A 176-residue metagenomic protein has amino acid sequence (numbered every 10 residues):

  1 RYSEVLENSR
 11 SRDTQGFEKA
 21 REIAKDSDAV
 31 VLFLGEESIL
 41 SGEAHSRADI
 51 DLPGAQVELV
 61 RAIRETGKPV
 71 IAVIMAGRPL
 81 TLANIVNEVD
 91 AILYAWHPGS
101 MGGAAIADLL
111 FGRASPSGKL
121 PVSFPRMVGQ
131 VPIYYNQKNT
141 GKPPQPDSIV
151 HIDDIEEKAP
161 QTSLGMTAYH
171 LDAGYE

Functional and structural regions predicted by a protein language model:
R1, M75-E176: Secreted, periplasmic, or luminal enzymes acting at the cell surface/secretory milieu
R1-I23: Functional beta-strand-loop-alpha-helix junction segments that form "active/interaction loops" within catalytic
F17, A24, V57-V60, G103-A107: Extracytoplasmic/secreted envelope proteins and their assembly/folding machinery, especially bacterial periplasmic
S27: An anion/phosphate-binding loop that grips the pyrophosphate of nucleotide cofactors and donors
L34-P53: Glycine/threonine-rich flexible loop motifs
A55-V60, V70-A72, I92, I106: Extended, hydrophobic alpha-helical segments in both membrane/secreted and soluble proteins
E65-V70, V89: A short helix->loop->beta-strand "cap" motif at the edges of active sites that frequently abuts
